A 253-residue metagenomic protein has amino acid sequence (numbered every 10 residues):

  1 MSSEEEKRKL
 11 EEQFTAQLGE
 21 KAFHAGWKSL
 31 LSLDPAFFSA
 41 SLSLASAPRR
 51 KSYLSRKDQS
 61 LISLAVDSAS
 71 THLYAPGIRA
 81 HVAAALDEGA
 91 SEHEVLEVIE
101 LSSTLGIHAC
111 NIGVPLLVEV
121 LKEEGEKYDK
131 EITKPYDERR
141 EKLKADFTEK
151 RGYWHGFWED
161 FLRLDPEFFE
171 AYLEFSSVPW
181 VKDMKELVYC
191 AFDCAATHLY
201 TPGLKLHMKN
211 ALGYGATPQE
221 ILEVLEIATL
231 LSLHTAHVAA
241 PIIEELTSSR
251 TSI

Functional and structural regions predicted by a protein language model:
M1-D58, D87, C110-E186, G213 (+1 more regions): Acidic, glycine/proline-rich low-complexity segments that act as flexible tails and inter-domain linkers
Y53-D58, L73-Y74, E92-L96, W180-E186 (+1 more regions): Short, low-complexity cationic-aromatic patches
Q59-Y74, K185-Y200: Amphipathic, charged-and-aliphatic alpha-helical interface segments that function as noncatalytic docking
S70-P76, I107-C110, A196-P202, L233-A236: Short helix-coil transition sites and intra-membrane helix breaks within transmembrane domains of multi-pass
G77-V82, V114-L116, G203-N210, A239-I242: Short, tandemly repeated low-complexity microdomains enriched for cysteine and small residues
A80-E94, M208, L212-Y214: A cross-kingdom feature marking solvent-exposed beta-strand/loop segments within repeated, beta-rich binding/scaffold
D87, H93-P115: Hydrophobic, ordered structural segments
